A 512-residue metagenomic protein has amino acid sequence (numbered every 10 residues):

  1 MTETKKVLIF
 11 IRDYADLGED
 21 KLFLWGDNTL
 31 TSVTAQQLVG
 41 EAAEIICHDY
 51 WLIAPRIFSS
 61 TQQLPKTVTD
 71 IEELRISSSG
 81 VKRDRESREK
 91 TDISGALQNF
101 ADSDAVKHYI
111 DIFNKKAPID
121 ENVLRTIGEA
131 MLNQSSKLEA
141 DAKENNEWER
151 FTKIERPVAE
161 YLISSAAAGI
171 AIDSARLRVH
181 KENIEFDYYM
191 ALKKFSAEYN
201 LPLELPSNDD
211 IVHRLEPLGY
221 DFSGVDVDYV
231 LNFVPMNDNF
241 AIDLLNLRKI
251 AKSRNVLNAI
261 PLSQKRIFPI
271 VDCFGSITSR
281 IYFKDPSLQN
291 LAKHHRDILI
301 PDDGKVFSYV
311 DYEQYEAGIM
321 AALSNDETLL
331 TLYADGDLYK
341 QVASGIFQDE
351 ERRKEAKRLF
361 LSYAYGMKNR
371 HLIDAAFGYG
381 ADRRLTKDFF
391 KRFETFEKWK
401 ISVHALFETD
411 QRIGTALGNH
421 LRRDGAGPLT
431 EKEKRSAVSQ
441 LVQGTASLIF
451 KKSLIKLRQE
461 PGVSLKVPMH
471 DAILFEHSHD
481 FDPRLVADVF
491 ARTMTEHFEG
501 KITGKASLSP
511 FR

Functional and structural regions predicted by a protein language model:
M1-G18, T126-Q289, V306, I449 (+2 more regions): Conserved "right-hand" nucleotidyltransferase catalytic core of DNA-directed polymerases
K5-K6, G18-A142: Conserved DEDDh/DEDDy metal-dependent 3′-5′ exonuclease domain
A43-I53, D311, V467, A472-H477: Short glycine-rich phosphate-binding loop at a beta-alpha junction
W51-Q62, E72-D84, R214-E216, E313-T328 (+1 more regions): Short active-site loop/helix that positions an aromatic residue
R75, T91-L97, C273-E350: Function-dense linear segments that define catalytic or interfacial modules in macromolecule-processing proteins
F113-I119, K137-N145, E149, A167 (+2 more regions): Long, amphipathic alpha-helical stalk/connector segments used for oligomerization, subunit docking, or mechanical
E185-E204, F393-F396, D480-R512: Polymerase palm active-site segment centered on the conserved acidic dipeptide of motif C
S344-L465, A506-P510: Conserved catalytic core of nucleic-acid polymerases
